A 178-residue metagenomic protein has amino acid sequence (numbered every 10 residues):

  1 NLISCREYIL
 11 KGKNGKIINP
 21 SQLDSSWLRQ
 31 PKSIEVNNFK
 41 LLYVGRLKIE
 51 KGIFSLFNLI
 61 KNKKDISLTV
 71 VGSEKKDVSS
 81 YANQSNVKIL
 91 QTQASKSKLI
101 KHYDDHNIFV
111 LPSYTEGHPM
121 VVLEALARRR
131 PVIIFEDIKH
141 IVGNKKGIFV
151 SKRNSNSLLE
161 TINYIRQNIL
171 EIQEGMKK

Functional and structural regions predicted by a protein language model:
N1-I18, Q22-L28: A short, active-site helix/loop in glycosyltransferases that binds the activated sugar's phosphate group
F39, Y43-N62: A conserved mid-protein helix/loop that constitutes part of the nucleotide-sugar donor-binding site
V78-A94: Nucleotide-activated donor-binding/catalytic signature segment of Leloir-type glycosyltransferases, i.e., the conserved
K101-H106: Short alpha-helical donor nucleotide-sugar binding micro-motif in glycosyltransferases
Y114: Aromatic "clamp/platform" in nucleotide-sugar-dependent glycosyltransferases that forms part of the donor/acceptor
A127, P131-F135: Short hydrophobic beta-strand element within catalytic cores of glycosyltransferases and related nucleotide-activated
G147-N156, I162-I169: Conserved acidic donor-binding segment of nucleotide-sugar-dependent glycosyltransferases
